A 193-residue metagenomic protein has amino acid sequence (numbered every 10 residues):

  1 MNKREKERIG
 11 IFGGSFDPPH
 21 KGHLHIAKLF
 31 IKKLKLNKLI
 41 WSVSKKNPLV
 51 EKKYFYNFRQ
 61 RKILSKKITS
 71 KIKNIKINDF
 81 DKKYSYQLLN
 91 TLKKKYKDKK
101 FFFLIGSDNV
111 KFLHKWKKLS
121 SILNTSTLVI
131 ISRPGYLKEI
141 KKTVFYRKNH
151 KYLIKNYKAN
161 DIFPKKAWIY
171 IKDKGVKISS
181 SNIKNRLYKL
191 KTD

Functional and structural regions predicted by a protein language model:
M1-D193: Nucleotidyltransferase catalytic core that binds NTPs
